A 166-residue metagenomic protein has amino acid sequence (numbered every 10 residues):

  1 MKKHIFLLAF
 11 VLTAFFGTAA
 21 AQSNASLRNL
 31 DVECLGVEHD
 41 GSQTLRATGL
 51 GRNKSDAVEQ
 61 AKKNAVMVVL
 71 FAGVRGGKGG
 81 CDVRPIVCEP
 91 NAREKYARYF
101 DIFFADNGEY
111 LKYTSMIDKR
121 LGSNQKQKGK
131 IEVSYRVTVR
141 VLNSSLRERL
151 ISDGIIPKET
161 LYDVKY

Functional and structural regions predicted by a protein language model:
M1-L7: Positively charged n-region of N-terminal signal peptides that target proteins for export
L7-F15: Bacterial N-terminal signal peptides
A21-Y166: Domain-level marker for long, solvent-exposed, non-transmembrane regions
